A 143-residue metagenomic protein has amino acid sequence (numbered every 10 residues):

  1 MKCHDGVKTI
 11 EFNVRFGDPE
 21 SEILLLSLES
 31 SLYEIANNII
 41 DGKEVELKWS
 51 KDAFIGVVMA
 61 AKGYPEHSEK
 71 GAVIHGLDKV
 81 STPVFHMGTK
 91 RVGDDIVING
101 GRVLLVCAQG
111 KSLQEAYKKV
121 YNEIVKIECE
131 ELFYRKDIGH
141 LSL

Functional and structural regions predicted by a protein language model:
M1-D18: Conserved metal-phosphate-binding beta-hairpin within the catalytic cores of diverse ATP-dependent phosphoryl-transfer
M1-H4, W49-V58, D137-L141: A glycine-rich phosphate-binding loop feature that marks nucleotide/adenosyl-phosphate handling sites
K2, K8, L24, L28 (+6 more regions): General structural feature for long, well-ordered alpha-helical segments within catalytic domains of soluble enzymes
C3, S31, I35-G42, Q109 (+1 more regions): Change "in soluble alpha/beta enzymes" to "in soluble alpha/beta proteins
V7-K8, F54-V57, T82-V84, V103-L105: Structural motif
N13-K79, V92: Active-site "cap" helix and flanking loop/linker of ATP-utilizing ligase/carboxylase catalytic domains
V84-K90: FAD-site-proximal beta/loop scaffold in flavoenzymes
K90-G93, V97-L143: Generic C-terminus detector
